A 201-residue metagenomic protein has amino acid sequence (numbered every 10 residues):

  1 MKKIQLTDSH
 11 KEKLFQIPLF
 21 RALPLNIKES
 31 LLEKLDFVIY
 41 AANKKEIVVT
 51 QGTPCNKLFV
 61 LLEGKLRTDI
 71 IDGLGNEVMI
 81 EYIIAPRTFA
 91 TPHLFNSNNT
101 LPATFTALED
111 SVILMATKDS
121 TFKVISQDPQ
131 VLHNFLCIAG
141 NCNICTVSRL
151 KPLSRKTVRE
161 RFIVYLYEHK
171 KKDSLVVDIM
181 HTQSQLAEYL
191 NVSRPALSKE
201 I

Functional and structural regions predicted by a protein language model:
M1-N43, I83, T88-F89, H93-N96: Cyclic nucleotide-binding regulatory module and flanking cytosolic helices
K2, D8-L14, P129-L136, N141-K151: Inter-domain helical "communication" segments and dimerization helices that couple sensory or membrane-embedded modules
K34-L35, M79-C137: Cyclic-nucleotide recognition modules
K45, N56-D69, A85-P86: Glycine- and acidic-residue-biased ligand/ion/polar-headgroup-sensing regions
I47-T53: Short phosphate-coordinating micro-motif centered on Lys-Gly-acidic
P102-A103, F122-S126, C145-S154, K171-L175: Short helix-to-loop capping/linker segments positioned immediately adjacent to catalytic or ligand/cofactor-binding
S154, V158-R161, T182: N-terminal positioning helix adjacent to the helix-turn-helix/winged-helix DNA-binding module
Y167-I201: Phosphate-/nucleic-acid-contacting segments
